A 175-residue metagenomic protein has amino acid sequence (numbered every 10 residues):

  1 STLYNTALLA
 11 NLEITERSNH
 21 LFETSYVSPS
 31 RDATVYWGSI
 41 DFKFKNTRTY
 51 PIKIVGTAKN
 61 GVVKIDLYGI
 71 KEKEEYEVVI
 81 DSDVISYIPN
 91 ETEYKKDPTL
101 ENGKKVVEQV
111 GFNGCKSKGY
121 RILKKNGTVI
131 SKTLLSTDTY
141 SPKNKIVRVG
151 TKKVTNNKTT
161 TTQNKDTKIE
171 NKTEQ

Functional and structural regions predicted by a protein language model:
S1-Q175: Well-ordered beta-sheet/strand-loop patches within structured domains
